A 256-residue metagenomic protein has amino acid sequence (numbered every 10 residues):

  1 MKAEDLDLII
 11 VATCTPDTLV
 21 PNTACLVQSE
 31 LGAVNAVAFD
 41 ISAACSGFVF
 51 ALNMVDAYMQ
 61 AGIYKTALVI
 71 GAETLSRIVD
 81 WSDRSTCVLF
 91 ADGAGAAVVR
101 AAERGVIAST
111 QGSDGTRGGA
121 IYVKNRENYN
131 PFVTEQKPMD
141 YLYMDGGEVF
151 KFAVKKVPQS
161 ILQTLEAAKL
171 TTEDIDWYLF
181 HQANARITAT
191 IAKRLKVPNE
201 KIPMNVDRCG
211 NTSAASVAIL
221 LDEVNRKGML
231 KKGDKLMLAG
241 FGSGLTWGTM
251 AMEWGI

Functional and structural regions predicted by a protein language model:
M1-D7, Q159-D176, V224-M229: Phosphate/pyrophosphate-binding loops at sites that engage ATP/ADP/AMP, CoA/4′-phosphopantetheine, polyphosphate
L6-I9, V27, A51, V98 (+4 more regions): Buried hydrophobic positions in well-ordered alpha/beta secondary-structure cores of metabolic enzymes
A12, S42, A67-E73, V99-R100 (+2 more regions): Short beta-strand segments
C14-A67, K193-L220: Conserved catalytic cysteine-centered active-site region of acyl-thioester-dependent Claisen-condensing enzymes
Q60-A94: Flexible, glycine-rich active-site loops centered on histidine and acidic residues that chelate a metal or position
D83-K151, K155, Q159, F241 (+1 more regions): Condensing-enzyme catalytic core mediating Claisen C-C bond formation in acyl metabolism
N184-T188, R194: A C-terminal functional module that forms or caps the active site or interfaces directly with catalytic machinery
I219-A239, L245-I256: Catalytic phosphate/nucleotide-handling subdomain of diverse soluble enzymes
